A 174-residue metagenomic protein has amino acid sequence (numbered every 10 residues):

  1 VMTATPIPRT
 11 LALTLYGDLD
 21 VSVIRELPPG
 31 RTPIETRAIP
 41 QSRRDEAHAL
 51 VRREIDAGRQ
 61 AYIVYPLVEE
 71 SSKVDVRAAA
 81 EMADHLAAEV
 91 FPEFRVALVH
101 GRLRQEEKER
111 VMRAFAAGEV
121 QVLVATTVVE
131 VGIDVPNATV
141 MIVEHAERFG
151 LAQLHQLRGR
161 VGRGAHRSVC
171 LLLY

Functional and structural regions predicted by a protein language model:
V1-Y174: Inter-lobe coupling/hinge segments of SF2-like helicase ATPases
